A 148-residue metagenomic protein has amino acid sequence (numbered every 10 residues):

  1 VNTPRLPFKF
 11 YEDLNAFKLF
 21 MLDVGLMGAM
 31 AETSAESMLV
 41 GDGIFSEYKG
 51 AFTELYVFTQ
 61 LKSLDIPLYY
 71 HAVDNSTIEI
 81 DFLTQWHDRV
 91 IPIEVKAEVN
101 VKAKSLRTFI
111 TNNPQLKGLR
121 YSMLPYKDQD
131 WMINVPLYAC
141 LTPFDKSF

Functional and structural regions predicted by a protein language model:
V1-E79, T84-Q85: Accessory nucleic acid-recognition modules appended to NTPase machines
S34, D42, Y121-M123, K146-F148: Intrinsically disordered, low-complexity Ser/Thr/Pro/Gly-rich regulatory segments
F58, K62, E94, L106-I110: Generic hydrophobic alpha-helical scaffold/packing signal
Y70, P92-K96: Short catalytic-loop micro-motif centered on adjacent basic/acidic residues
T84-P92: Active-site beta-strand-loop-beta-strand hairpin of nuclease catalytic cores that positions key catalytic residues
A97-Y138: Catalytic cores of nucleic-acid endonucleases
L137-F148: C-terminal helix of von Willebrand factor
